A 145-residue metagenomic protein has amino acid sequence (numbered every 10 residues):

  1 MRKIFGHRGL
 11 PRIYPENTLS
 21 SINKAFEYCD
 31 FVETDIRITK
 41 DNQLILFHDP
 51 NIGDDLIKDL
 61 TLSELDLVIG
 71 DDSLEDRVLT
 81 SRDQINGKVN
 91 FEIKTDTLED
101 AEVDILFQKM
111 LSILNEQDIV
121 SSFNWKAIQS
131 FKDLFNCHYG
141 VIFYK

Functional and structural regions predicted by a protein language model:
M1-K145: Phosphate-group recognition and catalysis centered on beta-loop-alpha active-site segments
